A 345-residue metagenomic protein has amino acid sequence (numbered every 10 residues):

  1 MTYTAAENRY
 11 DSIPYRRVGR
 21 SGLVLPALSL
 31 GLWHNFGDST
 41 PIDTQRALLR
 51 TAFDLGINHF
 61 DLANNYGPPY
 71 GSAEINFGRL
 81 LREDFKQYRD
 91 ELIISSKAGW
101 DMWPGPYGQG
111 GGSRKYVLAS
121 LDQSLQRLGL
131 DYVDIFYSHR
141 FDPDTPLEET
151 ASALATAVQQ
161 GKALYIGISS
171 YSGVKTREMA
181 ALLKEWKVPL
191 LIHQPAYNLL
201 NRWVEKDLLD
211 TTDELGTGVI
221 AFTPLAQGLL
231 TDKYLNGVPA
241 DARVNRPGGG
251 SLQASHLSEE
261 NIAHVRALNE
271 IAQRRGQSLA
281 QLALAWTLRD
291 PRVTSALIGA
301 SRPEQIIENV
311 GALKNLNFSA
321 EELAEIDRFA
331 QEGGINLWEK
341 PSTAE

Functional and structural regions predicted by a protein language model:
M1-L92: N-terminal binding-site loop/beta-alpha segment at the start of enzyme catalytic domains that lines or forms
Y3-E7, S12, F141-R328, E345: Beta/alpha (TIM)-barrel catalytic core signal, keyed to glycine-rich beta->alpha loops juxtaposed to Asp/Glu that bind
G19-G37, S95-Q109, Y132, Y137: N-terminal small/glycine-rich loop or linker at the start of catalytic domains across soluble metabolic enzymes
P26-A27, D61, Q87-L92, D131-I135 (+3 more regions): Short acidic capping loops at alpha-helix termini that bridge into adjacent secondary structure
S39-A52, G112-L128, T176-A180: Short, acidic/polar
T40-T44, S72, N76, G108-Y116 (+2 more regions): Alpha-helix N-cap and loop-to-helix initiation/capping positions
T51, L55, R127-L128, G161 (+1 more regions): Structural motif
L125-T145: Active-site groove signature of glycoside hydrolases
